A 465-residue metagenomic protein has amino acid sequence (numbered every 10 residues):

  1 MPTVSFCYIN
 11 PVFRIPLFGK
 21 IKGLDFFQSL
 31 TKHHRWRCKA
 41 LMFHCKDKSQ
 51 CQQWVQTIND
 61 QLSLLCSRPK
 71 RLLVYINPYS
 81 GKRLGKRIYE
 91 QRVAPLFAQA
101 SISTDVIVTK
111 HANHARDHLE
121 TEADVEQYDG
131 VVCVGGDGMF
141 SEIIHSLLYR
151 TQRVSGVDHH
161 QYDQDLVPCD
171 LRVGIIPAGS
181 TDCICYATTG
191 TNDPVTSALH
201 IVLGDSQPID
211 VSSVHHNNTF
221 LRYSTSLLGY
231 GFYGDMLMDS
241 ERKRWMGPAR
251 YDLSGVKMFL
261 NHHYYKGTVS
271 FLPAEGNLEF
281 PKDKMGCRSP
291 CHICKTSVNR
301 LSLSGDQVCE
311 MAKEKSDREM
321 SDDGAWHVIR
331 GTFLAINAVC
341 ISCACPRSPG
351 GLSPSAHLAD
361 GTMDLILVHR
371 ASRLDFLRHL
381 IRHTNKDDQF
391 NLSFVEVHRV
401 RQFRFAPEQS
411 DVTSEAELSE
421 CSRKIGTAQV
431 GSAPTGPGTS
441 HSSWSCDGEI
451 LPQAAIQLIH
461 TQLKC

Functional and structural regions predicted by a protein language model:
M1-V134, S141, H145, Y149-D163: ATP/NTP phosphate-donor binding region
P2-K46, Q52, V328, P349-C465: ATP/nucleoside-binding phosphotransfer catalytic cores, i.e., glycine-rich phosphate-binding loops
P11-F13, T57-L62, R116-E120, Y128 (+9 more regions): Eukaryotic intrinsically disordered and solvent-exposed regulatory patches
K20-L24, R37-L41, R68-L72, A100-S103 (+10 more regions): Core residues of folded domains in eukaryotic genome-function proteins
G23-R37, D137, E279-I293, V308-M320 (+2 more regions): Acidic Ser/Thr/Pro-rich low-complexity disordered segments that often serve as glycosylated linkers/stalks around
Q28-L30, C45-S49, I58, L62 (+14 more regions): Residues that form ligand- and interface-recognition hot spots within folded domains
G81-R83, F232-D235, S342-P346, S372-D375 (+2 more regions): Short, acidic Gly/Pro/Ser/Thr-rich loop/turn segments
R87, T109-H111, D117, D124-Q127 (+1 more regions): Catalytic core of DAGKc-family lipid kinases
